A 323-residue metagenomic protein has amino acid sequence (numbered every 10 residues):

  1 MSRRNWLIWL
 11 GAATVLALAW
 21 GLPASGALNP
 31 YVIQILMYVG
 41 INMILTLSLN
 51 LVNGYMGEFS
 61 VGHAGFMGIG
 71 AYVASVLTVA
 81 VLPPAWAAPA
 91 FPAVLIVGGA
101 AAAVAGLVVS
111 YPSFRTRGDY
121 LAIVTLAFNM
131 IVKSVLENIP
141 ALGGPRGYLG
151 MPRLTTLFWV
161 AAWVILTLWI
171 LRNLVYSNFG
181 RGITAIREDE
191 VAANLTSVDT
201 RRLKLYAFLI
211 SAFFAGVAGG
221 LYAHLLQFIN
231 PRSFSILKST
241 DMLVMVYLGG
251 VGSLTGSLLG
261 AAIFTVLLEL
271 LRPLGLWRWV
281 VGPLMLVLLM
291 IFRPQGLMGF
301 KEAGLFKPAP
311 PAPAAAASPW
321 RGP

Functional and structural regions predicted by a protein language model:
M1-P323: Transmembrane alpha-helices and adjacent helix-loop boundaries
